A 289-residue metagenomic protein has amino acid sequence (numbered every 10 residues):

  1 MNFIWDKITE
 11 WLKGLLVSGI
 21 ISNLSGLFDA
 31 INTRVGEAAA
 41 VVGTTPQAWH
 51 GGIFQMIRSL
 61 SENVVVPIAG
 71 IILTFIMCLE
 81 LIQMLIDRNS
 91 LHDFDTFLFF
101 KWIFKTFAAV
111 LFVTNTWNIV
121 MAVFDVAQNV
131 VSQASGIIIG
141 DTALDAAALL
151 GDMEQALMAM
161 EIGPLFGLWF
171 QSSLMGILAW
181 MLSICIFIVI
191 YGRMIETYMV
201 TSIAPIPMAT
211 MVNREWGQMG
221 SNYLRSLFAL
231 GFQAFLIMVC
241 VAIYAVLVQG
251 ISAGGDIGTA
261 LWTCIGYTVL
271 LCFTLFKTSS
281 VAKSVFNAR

Functional and structural regions predicted by a protein language model:
M1, I8-N23, F94-F112, T116 (+1 more regions): Alpha-helical transmembrane segments and their helix-start/interface "positive-inside/aromatic belt" motifs in integral
M1-I72: Binding/recognition "hotspot" determinant
M1-N2, K283-R289: Long, low-complexity, intrinsically disordered extramembrane tails
L16, L24, I31, F107-I203 (+2 more regions): Non-cytosolic segments of integral membrane proteins
L60-V64, D95-F99, I103, L165 (+8 more regions): Hydrophobic, aromatic-rich alpha-helical transmembrane segments and their membrane-interface anchor motifs
G70, T74-I86, I237-S252: Juxtamembrane "helix exit" motif at the C-terminal ends of alpha-helical transmembrane segments in multi-pass membrane
I72-V110, I203-G217: Hydrophobic transmembrane alpha-helix segments characteristic of membrane transport and insertion machinery
M208-R225, A253, S284-N287: Alpha-helical transmembrane segments
